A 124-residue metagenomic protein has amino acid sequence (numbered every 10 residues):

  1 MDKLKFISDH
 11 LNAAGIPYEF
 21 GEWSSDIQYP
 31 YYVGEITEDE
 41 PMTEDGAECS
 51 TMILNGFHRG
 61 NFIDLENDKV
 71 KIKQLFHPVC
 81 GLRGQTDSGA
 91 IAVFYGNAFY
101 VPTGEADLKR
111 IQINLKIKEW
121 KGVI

Functional and structural regions predicted by a protein language model:
M1-E22, D26, I36-I124: Charged, amphipathic alpha-helical segments and their flanking helix caps
Y32-V33: Low-complexity, acidic Ser/Thr/Pro/Gly-rich terminal tails and inter-domain linkers that flank the onset of structured
